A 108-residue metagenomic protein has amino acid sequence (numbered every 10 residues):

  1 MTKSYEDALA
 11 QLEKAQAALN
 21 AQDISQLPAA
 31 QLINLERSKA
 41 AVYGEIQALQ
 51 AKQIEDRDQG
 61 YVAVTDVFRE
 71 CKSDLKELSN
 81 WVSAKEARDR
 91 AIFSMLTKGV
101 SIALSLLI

Functional and structural regions predicted by a protein language model:
M1-A87: Short amphipathic alpha-helical segments that predominantly mediate membrane engagement
S79-I108: Short, cationic, amphipathic peptide segments
